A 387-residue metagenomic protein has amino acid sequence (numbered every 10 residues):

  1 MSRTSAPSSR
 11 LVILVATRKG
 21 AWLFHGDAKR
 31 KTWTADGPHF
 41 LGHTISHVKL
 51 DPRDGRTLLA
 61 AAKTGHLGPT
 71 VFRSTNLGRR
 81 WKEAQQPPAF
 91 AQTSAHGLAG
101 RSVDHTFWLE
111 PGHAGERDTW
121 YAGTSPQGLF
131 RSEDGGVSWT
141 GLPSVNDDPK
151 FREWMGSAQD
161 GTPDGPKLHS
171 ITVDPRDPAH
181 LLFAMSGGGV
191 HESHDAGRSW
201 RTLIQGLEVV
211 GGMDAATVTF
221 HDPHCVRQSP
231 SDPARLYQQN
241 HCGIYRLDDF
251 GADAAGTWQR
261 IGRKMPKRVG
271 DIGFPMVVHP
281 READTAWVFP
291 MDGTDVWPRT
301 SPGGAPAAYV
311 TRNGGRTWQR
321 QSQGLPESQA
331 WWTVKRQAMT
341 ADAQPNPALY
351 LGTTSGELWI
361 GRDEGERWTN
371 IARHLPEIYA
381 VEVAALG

Functional and structural regions predicted by a protein language model:
M1-G387: Extracellular glycan-interacting surfaces
